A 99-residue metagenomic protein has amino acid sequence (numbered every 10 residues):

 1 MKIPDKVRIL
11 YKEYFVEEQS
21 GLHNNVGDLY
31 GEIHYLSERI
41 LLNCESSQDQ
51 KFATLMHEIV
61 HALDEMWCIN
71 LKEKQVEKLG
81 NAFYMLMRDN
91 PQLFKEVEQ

Functional and structural regions predicted by a protein language model:
M1-Q50, M66-Q99: Metalloprotease/metallohydrolase-associated module, dominated by Zn2+-dependent proteases
A53-E65: Active-site recognition of the HExxH zinc-binding catalytic motif
